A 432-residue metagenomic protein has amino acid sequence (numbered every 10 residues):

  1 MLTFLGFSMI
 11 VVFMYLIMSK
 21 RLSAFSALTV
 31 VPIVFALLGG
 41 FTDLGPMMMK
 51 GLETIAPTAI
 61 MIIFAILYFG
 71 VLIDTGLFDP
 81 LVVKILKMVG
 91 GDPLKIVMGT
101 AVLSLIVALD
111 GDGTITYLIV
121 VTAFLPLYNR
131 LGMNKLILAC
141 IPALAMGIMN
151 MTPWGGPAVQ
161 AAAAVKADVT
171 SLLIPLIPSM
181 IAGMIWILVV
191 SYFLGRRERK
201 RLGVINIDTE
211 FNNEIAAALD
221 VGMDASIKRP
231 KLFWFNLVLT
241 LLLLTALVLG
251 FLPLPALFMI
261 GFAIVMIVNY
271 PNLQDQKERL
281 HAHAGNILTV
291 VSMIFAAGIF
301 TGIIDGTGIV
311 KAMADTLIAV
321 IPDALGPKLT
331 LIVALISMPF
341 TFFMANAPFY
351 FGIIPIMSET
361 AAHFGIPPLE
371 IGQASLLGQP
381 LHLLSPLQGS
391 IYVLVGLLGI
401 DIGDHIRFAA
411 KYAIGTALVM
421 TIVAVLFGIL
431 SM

Functional and structural regions predicted by a protein language model:
M1-F4, E53-A59, I85-G99, R130-L138 (+4 more regions): Membrane-interfacial loop-to-helix junctions in multi-pass transporters
T3-M14, R21-G40, A59-I66, F233-L244 (+2 more regions): Hydrophobic mid-bilayer segments of alpha-helices in multi-pass membrane transport proteins, especially secondary
F13-R21, F69, L103-D112, A143-M149 (+4 more regions): Transmembrane alpha-helix interface/packing and boundary motifs in multi-pass membrane proteins, characterized by
S26, M47-D79, L105, P255-A256 (+2 more regions): Core transmembrane alpha-helical segments of multi-pass membrane transporters/permeases
G39, I174, P178-R279, L397 (+1 more regions): Long, contiguous bundles of hydrophobic transmembrane helices that form the permeation core of multi-pass
I63-F64, G91-A123, V320-F364, P368 (+1 more regions): Hydrophobic alpha-helical transmembrane segments of multi-pass integral membrane proteins, predominantly secondary
P80-V83, T114-L127, G155-V165, M313 (+2 more regions): Re-entrant/interfacial helical elements at transmembrane boundaries that shape and gate the permeation pathway
P126-N212, I227, P367, L377 (+1 more regions): Membrane-core helix-loop-helix motifs of multi-pass transport proteins
